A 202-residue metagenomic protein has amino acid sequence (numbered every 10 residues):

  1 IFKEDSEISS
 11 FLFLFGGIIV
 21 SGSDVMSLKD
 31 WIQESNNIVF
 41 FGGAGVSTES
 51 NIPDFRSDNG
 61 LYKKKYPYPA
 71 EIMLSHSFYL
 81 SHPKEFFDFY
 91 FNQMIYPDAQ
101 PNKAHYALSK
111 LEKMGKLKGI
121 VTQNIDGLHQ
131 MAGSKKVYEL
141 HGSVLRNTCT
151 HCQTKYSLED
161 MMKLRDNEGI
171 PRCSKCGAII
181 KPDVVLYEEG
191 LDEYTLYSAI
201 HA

Functional and structural regions predicted by a protein language model:
F2, F13-A202: Conserved catalytic core of sirtuin-type NAD+-dependent deacylases
